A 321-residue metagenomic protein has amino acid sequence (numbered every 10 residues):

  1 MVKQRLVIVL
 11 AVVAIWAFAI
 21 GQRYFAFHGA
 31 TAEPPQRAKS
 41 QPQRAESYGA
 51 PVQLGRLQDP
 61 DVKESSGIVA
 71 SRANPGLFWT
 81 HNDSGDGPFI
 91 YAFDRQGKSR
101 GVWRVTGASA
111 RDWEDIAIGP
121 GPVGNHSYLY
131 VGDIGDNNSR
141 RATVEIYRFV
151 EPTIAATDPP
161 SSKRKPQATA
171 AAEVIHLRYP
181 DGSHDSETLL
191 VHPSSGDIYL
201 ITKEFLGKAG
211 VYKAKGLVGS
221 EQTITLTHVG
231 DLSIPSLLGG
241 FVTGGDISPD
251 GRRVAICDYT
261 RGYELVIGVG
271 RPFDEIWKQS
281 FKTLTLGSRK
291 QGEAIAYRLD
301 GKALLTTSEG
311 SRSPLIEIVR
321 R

Functional and structural regions predicted by a protein language model:
V2-R321: Sequence/structural signature of beta-propeller domains
